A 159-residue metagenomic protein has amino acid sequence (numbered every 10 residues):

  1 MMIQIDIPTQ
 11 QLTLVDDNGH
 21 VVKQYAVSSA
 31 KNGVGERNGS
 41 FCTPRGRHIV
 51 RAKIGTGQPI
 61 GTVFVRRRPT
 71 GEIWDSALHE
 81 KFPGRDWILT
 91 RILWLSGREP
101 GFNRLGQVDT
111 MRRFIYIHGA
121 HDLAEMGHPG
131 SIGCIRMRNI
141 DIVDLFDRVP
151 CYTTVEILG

Functional and structural regions predicted by a protein language model:
M1, A26-S40, E72-H79: N-terminal post-signal-peptidase region of extra-cytosolic proteins
M1-G33: A structural motif detector for short, solvent-exposed N-terminal "entry" segments of globular domains
Q4, T13, I49, I92-W94 (+1 more regions): Soluble periplasmic/extracytoplasmic beta-strand elements of cell-envelope proteins
I7-T9, V22, R45, I88-T90 (+1 more regions): Extracytoplasmic
Q24-A26, R47, F114, T154: Well-ordered beta-strand positions in beta-sheet-rich domains
G35-E36, Q58-G61: Short, solvent-exposed loop/turn elements at domain surfaces
G35-K53: Short, surface-exposed secondary-structure junctions/capping segments
I60-G159: Exported/periplasmic cell-wall-interacting domains
